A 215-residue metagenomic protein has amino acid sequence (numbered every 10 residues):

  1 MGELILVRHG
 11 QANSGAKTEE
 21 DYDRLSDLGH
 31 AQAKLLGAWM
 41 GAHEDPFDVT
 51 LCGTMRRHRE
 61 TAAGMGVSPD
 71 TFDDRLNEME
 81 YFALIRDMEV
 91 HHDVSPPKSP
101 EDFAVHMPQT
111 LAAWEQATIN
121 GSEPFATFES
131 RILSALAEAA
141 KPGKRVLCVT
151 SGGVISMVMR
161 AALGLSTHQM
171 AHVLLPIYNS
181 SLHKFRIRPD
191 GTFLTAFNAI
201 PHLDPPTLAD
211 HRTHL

Functional and structural regions predicted by a protein language model:
L4, K144-T150: Generic beta-sheet signal
L4-G64, E123-I132: Loop-to-helix element that buttresses phosphate recognition and phosphoryl-transfer chemistry
G10, G152, N198-A199: Active-site metal-binding loops of divalent metal-dependent hydrolases
L35-P108: Phosphate-coordination/substrate-recognition cap region in phosphate-metabolizing enzymes
H43-P46, A139-K144: Glycine-rich phosphate-binding loop signature in dinucleotide/nucleotide-binding domains
V67, T71, N77-S99, P142-R145 (+1 more regions): Acidic, low-complexity terminal tails and accessory targeting/binding regions of phosphate-metabolizing enzymes
P108-P142: Internal catalytic-core helix/loop-beta-alpha segment that presents or stabilizes conserved functional determinants
